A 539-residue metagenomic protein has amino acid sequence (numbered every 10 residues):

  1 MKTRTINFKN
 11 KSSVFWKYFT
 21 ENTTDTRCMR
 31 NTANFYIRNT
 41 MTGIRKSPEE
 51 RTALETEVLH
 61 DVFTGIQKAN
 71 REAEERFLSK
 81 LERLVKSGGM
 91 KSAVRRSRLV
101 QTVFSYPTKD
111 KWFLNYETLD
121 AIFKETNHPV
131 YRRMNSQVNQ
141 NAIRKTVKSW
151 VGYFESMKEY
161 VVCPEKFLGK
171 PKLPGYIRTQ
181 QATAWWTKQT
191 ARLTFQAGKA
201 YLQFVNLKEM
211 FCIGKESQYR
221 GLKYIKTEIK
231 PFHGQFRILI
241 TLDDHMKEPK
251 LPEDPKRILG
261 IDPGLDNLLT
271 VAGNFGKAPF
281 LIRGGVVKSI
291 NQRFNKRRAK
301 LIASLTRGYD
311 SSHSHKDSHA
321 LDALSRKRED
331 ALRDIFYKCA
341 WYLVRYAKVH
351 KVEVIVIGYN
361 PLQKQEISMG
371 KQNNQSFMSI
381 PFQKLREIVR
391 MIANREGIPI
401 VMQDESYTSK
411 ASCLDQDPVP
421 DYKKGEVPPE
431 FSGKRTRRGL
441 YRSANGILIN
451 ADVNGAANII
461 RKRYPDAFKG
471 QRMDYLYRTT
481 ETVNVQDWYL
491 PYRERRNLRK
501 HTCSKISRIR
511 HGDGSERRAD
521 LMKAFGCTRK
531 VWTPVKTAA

Functional and structural regions predicted by a protein language model:
M1-N135, T306-S318, R437, L476-Y477 (+1 more regions): Long, compositionally biased intrinsically disordered regions
R4-N10, E209-K215, F280-I282: Generic detection of short hydrophobic beta-strand segments and adjacent strand-loop junctions
Y18, N22-D25, M134, V138-K145 (+4 more regions): Short amphipathic alpha-helical segments
T26, A142-W150, L321-R328: Short amphipathic alpha-helical coiled-coil/interface segments
R30-I37, M41, W150-M157, N267 (+4 more regions): A generic secondary-structure signal for well-formed alpha-helical elements
A33, N141-Y153, V453-R463: Stable alpha-helical structural segments in soluble proteins, enriched in small hydrophobic residues
L59-F232, Q375, S379: Acidic carboxylate diad motif detector
G234-A539: Positively charged, helix-rich recognition surfaces that bind polyanionic ligands
